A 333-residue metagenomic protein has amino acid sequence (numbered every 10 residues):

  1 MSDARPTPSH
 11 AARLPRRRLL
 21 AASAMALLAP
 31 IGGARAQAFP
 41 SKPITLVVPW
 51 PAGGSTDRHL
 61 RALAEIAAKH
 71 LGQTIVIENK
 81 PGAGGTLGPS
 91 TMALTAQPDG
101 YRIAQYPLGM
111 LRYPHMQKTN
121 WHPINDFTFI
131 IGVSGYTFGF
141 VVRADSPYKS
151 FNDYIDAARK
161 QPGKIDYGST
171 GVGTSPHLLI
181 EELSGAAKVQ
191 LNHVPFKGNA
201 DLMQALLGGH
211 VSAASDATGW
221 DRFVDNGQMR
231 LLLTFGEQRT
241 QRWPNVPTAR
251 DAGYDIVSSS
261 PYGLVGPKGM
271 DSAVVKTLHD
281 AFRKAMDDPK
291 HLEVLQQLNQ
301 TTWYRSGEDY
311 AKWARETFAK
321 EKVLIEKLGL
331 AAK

Functional and structural regions predicted by a protein language model:
M1-L14, R18-P30: N-terminal secretory signal peptides
A36-D126, K164, V172, K188-S215 (+3 more regions): N-terminal (or domain-start) structured segment
S41-P43, A186, S272-K333: An extracytoplasmic/periplasmic, membrane-proximal ligand-sensing/linker region
G53, L108, R143-Y148, S169-T174 (+4 more regions): Short coil/turn segments
L94-R102, P114-D201, S259-V294: Hinge/capping helix and adjacent helix->loop/strand transition within the periplasmic-binding protein
G109-K118, E182-A186, A213-P244: A ligand-binding cleft/hinge motif common to bilobed small-molecule-binding domains
G135, W220-D287, E316-A319: C-terminal lobe and pocket-closing loops of periplasmic/extracytoplasmic Venus-flytrap solute-binding proteins
